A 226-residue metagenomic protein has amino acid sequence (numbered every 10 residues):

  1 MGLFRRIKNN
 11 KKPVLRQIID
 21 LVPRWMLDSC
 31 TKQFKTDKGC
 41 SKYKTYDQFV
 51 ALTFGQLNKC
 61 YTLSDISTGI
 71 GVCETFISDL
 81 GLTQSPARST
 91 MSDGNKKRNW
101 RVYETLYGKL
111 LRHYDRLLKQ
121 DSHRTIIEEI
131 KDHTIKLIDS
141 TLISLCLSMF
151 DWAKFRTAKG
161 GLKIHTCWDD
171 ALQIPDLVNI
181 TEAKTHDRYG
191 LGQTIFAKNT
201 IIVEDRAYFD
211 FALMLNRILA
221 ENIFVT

Functional and structural regions predicted by a protein language model:
M1-T226: Conserved, well-structured functional cores that handle cations and Mg-NTP chemistry
